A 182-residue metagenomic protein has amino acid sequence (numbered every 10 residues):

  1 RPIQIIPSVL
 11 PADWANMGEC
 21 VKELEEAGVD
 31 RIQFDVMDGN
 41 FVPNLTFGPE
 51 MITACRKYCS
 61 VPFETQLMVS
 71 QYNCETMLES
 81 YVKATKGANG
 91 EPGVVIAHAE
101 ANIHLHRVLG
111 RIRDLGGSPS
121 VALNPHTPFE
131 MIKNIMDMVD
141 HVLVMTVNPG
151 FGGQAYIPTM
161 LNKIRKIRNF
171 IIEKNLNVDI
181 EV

Functional and structural regions predicted by a protein language model:
R1-P11, G18-E19: N-terminal amphipathic alpha-helix/helix-capping segment at the start of soluble metabolic enzymes
L10, L45-G48, Y156-M160: Short, conserved glycine- and acidic-residue-centered signature motifs in active-site or ligand-binding loops
N16, Q71, T76-S80, A84-E181: Conserved anion-binding
E23-D35: Catalytic domains of carbohydrate-active enzymes, especially glycoside hydrolases
D30, P62, S118: Residue-level detector of anion-binding/catalytic polar loops
I32-P49, A97, V147-G153: Glycine-rich, proline-tolerant flexible connector loops at the mouths of alpha/beta enzymes
Q33, E181-V182: Generic enzyme active-site microenvironment
N40-Q71: A short alpha/beta connector and helix-capping loop motif
